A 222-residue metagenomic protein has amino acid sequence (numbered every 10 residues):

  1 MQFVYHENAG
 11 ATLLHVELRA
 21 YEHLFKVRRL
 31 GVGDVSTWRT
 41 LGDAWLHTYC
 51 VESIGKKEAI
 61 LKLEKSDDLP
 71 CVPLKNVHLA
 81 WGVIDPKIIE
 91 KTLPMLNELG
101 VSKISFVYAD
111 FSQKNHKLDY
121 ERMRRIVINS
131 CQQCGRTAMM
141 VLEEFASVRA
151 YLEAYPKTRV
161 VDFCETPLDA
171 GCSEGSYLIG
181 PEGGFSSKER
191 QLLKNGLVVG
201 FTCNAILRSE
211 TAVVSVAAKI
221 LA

Functional and structural regions predicted by a protein language model:
M1-D68: N-terminal positively charged helical leader segments and presequences
D68-K157: RNA substrate-binding interface of SAM-dependent RNA methyltransferases
L142, T158-V160, G196-V199: Conserved beta-strand scaffold positions in the cores of enzyme catalytic domains, especially in NTP/NDP-utilizing
K157-C164, Y177-G180: Short, hydrophobic beta-strand segments that form beta-sheet elements in well-ordered domains
C164-L168, E182-S186, I206-L207: Short Gly/Pro-enriched loop/turn and capping motifs at secondary-structure junctions
E174-R190: A C-terminal functional module that forms or caps the active site or interfaces directly with catalytic machinery
S187-A222: Structured adenosyl-cofactor binding patch, chiefly the S-adenosyl-L-methionine
